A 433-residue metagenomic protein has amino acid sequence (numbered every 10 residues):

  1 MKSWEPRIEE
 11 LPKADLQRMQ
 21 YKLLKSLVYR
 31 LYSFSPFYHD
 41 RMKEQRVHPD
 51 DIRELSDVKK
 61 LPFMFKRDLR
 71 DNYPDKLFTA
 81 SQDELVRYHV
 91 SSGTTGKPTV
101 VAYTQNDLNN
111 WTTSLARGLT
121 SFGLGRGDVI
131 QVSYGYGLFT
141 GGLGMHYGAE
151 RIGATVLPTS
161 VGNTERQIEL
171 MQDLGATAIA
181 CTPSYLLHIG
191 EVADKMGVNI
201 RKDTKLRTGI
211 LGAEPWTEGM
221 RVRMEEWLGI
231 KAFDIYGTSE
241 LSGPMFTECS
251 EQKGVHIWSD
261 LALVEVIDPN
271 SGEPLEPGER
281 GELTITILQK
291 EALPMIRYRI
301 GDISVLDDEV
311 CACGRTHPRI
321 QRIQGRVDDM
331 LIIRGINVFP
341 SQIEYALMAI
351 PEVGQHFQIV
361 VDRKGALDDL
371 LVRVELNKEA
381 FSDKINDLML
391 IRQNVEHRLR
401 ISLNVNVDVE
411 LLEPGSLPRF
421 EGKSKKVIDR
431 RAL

Functional and structural regions predicted by a protein language model:
M1-P6, M64-F233, L241, M245-G254 (+3 more regions): Active-site phosphate/ATP/adenylate-binding loop shared across adenylate-forming ligases
M1-V90, T95-T113, R117-S121, A366-V374 (+4 more regions): Nucleotide 5′-phosphate-binding alpha/beta core
F37, V47, L124, V198 (+2 more regions): Helix N-cap/coil-helix junction residues
R46, D57, Y134, T164-E165 (+4 more regions): Positions that flank functional sites
G96, G197, S271-G272, G422: Detector for glycine-centered tight turns/loop "hinges" at secondary-structure junctions
T159, I235, I267, D362 (+1 more regions): Conserved beta-strand termini and adjacent loop/short-helix elements that scaffold enzyme active sites in alpha/beta
I179, L288-L403, G422: AMP-binding/adenylate-forming catalytic core of the ANL superfamily
R207, W216-V310: Conserved AMP-binding/adenylate-forming
